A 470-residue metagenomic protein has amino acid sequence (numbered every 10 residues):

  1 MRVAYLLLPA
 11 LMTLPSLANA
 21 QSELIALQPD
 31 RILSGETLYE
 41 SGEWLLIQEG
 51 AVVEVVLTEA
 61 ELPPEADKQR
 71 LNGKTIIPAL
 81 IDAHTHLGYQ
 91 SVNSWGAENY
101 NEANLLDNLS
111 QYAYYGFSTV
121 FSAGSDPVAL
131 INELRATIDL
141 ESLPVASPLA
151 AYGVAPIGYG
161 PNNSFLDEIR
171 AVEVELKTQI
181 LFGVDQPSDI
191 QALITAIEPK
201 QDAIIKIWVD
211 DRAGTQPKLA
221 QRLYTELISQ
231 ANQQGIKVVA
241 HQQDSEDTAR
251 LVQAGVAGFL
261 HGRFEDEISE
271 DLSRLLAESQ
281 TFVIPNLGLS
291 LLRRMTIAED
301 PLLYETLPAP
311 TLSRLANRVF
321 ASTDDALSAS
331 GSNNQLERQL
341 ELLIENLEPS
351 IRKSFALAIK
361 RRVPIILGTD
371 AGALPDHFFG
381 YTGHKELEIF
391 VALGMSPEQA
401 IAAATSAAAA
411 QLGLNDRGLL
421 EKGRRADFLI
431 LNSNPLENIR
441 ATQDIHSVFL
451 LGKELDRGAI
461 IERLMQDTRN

Functional and structural regions predicted by a protein language model:
Y5-P15: Bacterial N-terminal signal peptides
I32-W44, V56-L57, P349, F378 (+2 more regions): Acidic, glycine-enriched loop/beta-strand segments at the rims of small-molecule binding/catalytic pockets
E36-I77, M465: Histidine-rich, glycine-flanked metal-binding segment
T75-T137, P161, E246-A254: Metal-associated gating/positioning segment near the N- to mid-region
Q90-A103, E168-Q191: Active-site mouth loops of central-metabolism enzymes
D107-L130, V145-G153, Q201-R212, K237 (+3 more regions): Divalent metal-dependent hydrolysis catalytic cores, especially in the metallo-beta-lactamase
L140-V145, A151-V154, K218-A240, I284-P285: Alpha-helix-loop-beta-strand connector modules within alpha/beta enzyme cores
I180-L181, D185-T215, R263-L393: Active-site neighborhoods of metal-dependent hydrolases
